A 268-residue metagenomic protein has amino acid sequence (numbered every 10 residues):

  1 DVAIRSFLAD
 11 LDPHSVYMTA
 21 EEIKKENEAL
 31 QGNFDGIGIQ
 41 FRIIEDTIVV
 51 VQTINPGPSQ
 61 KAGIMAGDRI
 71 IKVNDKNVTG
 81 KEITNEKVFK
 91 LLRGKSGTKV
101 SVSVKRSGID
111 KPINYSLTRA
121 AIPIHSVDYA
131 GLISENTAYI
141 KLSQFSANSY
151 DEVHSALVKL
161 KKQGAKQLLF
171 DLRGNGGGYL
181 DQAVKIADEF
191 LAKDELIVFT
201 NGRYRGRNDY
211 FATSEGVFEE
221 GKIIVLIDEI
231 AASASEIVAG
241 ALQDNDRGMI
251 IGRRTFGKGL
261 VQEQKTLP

Functional and structural regions predicted by a protein language model:
D1-V2, S6, K185: Amphipathic alpha-helical interaction segments
V2, P13-Q52: PDZ/PDZ-like peptide-tail recognition elements
T19, V49-Q52, P58-Q60, M65 (+2 more regions): Cleft-lining beta-strand/loop regions that shape enzyme active-site pockets
G67-R69: Structural motif
